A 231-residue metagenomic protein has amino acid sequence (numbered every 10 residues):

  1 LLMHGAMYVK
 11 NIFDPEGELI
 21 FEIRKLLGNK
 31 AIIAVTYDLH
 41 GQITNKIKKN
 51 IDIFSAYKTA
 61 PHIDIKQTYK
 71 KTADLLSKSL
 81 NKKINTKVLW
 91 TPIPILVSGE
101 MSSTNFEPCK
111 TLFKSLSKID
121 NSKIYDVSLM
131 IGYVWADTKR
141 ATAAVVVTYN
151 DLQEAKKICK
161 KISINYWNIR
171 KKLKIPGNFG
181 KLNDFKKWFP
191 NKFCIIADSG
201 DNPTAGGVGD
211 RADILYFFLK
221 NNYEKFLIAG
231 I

Functional and structural regions predicted by a protein language model:
L1-M3, K87-W90, I131, D137: Core alpha/beta catalytic barrel or barrel-like domain that forms the active/cofactor pocket in diverse metabolic
L1-N81, D198-S199, T204-A212, L219 (+2 more regions): Active-site histidine-anchored catalytic micro-motif
A31-I32, T91, C194: Residue-level recognition of the N-termini of beta-strands and the immediately preceding loop/turn
I63, Y69-A73, S77-S117: Conserved anion/nucleotide-ligand pocket segment
V97-I231: Hard-cation-handling environments
